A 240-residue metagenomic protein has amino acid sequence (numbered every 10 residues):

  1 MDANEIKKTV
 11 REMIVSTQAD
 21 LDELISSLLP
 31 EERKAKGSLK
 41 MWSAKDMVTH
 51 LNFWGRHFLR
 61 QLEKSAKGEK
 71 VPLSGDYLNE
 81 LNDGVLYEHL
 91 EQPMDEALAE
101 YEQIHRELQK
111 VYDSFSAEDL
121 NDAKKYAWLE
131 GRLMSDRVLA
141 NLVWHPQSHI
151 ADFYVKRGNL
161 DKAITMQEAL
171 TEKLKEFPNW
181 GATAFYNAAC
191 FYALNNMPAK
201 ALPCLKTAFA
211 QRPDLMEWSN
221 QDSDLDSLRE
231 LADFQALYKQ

Functional and structural regions predicted by a protein language model:
M1-V10, K34, H57-E107, K162-K173: Short, helix-capping/interhelical loops that line the mouth of catalytic, cofactor-, or ligand-binding pockets
A19-K45, K67-L73, S114-G131: Helix-loop segments that flank and shape redox-cofactor active sites
R157-L160, N195: Structural motif corresponding to the intra-repeat A-B loop/turn of tetratricopeptide repeats
K162, K200, D233-A236: Alpha-helical positions within canonical tetratricopeptide repeat
T183, E217-W218: Start-of-helix register in tetratricopeptide repeats
N187-A188: Structural register within alpha-helical repeat arrays
S219-Q240: Terminal, low-structured helical/coil segments at or just beyond the last alpha-helical repeat
